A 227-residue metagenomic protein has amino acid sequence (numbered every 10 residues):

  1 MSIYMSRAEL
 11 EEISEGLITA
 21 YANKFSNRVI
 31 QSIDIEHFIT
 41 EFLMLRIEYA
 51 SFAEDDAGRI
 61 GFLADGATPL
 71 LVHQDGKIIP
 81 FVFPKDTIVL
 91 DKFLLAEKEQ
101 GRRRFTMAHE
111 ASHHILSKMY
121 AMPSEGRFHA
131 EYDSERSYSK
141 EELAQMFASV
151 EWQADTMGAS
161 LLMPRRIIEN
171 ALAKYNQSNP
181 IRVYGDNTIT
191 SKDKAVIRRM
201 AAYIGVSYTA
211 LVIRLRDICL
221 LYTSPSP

Functional and structural regions predicted by a protein language model:
M1-S224: Active-site hotspot residues in diverse enzymes, especially metal/ion-binding acidic/histidine motifs
